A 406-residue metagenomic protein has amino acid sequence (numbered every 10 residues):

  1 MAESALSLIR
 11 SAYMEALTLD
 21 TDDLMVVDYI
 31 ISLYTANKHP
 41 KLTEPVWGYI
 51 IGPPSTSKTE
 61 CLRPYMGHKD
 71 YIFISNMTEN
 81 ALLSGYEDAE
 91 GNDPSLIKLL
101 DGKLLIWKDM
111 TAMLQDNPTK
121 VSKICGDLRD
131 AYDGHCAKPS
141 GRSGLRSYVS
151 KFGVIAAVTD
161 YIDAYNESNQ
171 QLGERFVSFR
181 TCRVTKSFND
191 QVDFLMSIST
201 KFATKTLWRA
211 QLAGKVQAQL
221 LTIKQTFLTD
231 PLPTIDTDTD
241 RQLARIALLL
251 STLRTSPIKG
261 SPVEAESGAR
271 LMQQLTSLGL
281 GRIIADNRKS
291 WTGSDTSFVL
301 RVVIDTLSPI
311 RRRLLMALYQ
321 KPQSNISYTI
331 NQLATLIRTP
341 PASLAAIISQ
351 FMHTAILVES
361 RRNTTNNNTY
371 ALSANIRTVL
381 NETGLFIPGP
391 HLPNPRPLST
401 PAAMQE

Functional and structural regions predicted by a protein language model:
M1-V26: Charged, amphipathic alpha-helical linker segments immediately N-terminal to NTP-binding catalytic cores
M14-T18, T35-H39, M66, D70 (+8 more regions): Signal for well-folded cores of large energy- and translation-related assemblies
D22, L33-S187, P340, M352-S360: Conserved ASCE/P-loop NTPase catalytic core
M25-K38, D130, M272-I284, R312 (+1 more regions): Contiguous, well-ordered alpha-helical segments that form the cores/surfaces of helical PPI scaffolds
T35-P45, I283-W291, Q323: Short helix-capping/linker segments at secondary-structure and domain boundaries
P54, R63, G260-S261, R288-R361 (+1 more regions): C-terminal engagement/docking regions of AAA+ P-loop ATPases
P54-S57, S267-L271, S343: Secondary-structure capping and boundary motifs in well-ordered enzyme cores
P139, R146-S150, A164-R301: Phosphate-sensing "switch" segment of ASCE/P-loop ATPases
